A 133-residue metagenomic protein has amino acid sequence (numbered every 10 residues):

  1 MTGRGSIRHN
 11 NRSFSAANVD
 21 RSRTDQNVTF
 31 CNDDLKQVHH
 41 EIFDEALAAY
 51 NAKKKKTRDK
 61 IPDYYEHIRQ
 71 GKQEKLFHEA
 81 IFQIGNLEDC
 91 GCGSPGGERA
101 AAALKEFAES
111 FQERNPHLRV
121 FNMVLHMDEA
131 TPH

Functional and structural regions predicted by a protein language model:
M1-H133: N-terminal nicking endonuclease/strand-transfer module with a His-rich metal-binding environment and a catalytic Tyr
